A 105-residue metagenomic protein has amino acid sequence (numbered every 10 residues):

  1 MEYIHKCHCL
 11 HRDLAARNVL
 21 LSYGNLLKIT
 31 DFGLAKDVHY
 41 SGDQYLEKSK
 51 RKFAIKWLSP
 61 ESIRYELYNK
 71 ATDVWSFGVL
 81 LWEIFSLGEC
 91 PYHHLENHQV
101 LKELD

Functional and structural regions predicted by a protein language model:
M1-D105: Intracellular eukaryotic protein kinase-like catalytic domain
